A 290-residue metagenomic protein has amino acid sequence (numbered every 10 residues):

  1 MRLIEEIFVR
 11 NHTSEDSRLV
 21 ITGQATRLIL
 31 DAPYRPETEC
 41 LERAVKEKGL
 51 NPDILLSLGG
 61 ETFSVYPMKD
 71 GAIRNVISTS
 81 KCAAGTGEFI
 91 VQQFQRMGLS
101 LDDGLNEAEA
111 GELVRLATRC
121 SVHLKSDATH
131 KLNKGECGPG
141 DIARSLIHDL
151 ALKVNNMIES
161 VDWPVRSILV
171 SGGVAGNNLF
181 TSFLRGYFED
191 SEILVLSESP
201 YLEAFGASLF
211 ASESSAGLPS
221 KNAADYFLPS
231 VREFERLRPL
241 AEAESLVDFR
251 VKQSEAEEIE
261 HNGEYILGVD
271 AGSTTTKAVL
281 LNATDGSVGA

Functional and structural regions predicted by a protein language model:
M1, F8-E39, K48, F63-P67 (+2 more regions): Short beta-strand-loop/turn "lid" adjacent to the catalytic site in phosphate-handling enzymes
M1, P52-A72, E257-V288: Gly/Thr-rich phosphate-binding beta-strand-loop-beta motif of the actin/hexokinase/Hsp70
I7-S17, V154-R166: Phosphate/pyrophosphate-binding loops at sites that engage ATP/ADP/AMP, CoA/4′-phosphopantetheine, polyphosphate
Q24-T26, S160-Y187, S199-E203: Glycine-rich phosphate-binding loops at beta-strand->alpha-helix junctions
R35-E39, R185-F205: Conserved phosphate-binding/catalytic loops in two-lobed NTP-binding clefts
S64, G71, E213-Y265: Acidic, glycine/GT-rich loop-and beta-edge segments that sit at the periphery of enzyme/chaperone cores
D70-E109, L113-C120, K125, E136 (+2 more regions): Glycine-rich phosphate-binding loop plus the immediately following alpha-helix
D127-I158: Adenine-nucleotide phosphate-binding core of ATP-dependent small-molecule kinases
